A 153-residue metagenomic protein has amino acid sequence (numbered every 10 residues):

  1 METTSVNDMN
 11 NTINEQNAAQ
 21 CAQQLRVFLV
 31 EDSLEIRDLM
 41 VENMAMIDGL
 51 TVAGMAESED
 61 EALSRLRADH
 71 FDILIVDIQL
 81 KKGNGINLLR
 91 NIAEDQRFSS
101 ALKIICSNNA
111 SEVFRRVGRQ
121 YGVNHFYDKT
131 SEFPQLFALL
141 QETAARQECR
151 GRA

Functional and structural regions predicted by a protein language model:
M1-R26, L34, P134-A153: Non-catalytic signal-transmission and effector/linker regions of two-component phosphorelay proteins
L34-G54: Two-component/phosphorelay signaling modules centered on CheY-like receiver
S58, N84-N87: Acidic catalytic/metal-coordinating carboxylates
D77-I78: Active-site residues of response regulator receiver
K81: The feature encodes the CheY-like receiver
I86-S99: Short amphipathic alpha-helix used as the core "switch/output" element in two-component signaling
N87, N109-Y127, S131: Alpha4 helix (beta4-alpha4-beta5 surface) of REC/receiver domains from two-component response regulators
